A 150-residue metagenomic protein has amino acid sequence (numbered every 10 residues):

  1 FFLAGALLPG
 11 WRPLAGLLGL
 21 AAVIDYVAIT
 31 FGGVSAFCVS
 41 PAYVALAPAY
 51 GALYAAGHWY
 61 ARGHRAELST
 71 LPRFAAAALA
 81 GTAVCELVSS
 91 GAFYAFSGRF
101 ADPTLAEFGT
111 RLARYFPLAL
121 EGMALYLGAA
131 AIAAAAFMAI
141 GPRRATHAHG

Functional and structural regions predicted by a protein language model:
F1-Y54: Alpha-helical membrane segments and adjacent membrane-interface helices in multi-pass membrane proteins
A4-W11, A52-R65, I132-G141: Structural signal for the C-terminal ends of transmembrane alpha-helices and the immediately following loop
F31-V34, A56-Y60, P72-R73: Non-catalytic terminal and connector segments of soluble metabolic enzymes
G63-G150: Membrane-embedded alpha-helical hairpins and interfacial helices in multi-pass inner-membrane proteins
